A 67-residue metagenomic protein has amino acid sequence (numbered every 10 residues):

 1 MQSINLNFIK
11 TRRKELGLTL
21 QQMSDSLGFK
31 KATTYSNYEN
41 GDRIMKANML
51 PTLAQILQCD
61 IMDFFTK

Functional and structural regions predicted by a protein language model:
M1-E15: A short, Lys/Arg-rich alpha-helix, primarily the initiator
I9, L20, A47-L50: Helix-turn-helix DNA-binding elements, focusing on the entry/boundary residues of the two helices that contact DNA
R13, S24, A54: The alpha-helix within a helix-turn-helix
L18-N37: Short alpha-helical DNA-recognition segment
S26, D63-K67: Short amphipathic recognition helices of helix-turn-helix/homeodomain-type DNA-binding modules
N48-D63: DNA major-groove recognition helix of helix-turn-helix/homeodomain DNA-binding modules
